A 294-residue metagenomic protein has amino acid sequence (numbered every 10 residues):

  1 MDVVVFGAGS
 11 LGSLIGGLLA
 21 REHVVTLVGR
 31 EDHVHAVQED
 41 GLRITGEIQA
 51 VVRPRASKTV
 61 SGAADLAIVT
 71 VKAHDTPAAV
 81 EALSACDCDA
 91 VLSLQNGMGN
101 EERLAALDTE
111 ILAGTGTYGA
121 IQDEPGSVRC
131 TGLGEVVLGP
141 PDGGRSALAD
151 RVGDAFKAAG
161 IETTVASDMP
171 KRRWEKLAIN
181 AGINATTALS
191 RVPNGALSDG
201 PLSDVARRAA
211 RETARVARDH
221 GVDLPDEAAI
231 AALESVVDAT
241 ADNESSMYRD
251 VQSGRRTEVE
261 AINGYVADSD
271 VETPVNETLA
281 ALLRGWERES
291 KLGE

Functional and structural regions predicted by a protein language model:
M1-R53: NAD(P)+-binding Rossmann beta1-loop-alpha1 motif at the extreme N-terminus of oxidoreductases
V3, V24-V25, V91, I111 (+1 more regions): Hydrophobic anchor at the start of a short beta-strand that flanks the dinucleotide cofactor-binding loop
E31, T45-R129: Rossmann-like NAD(P)(H) cofactor-binding subdomain of soluble oxidoreductases
H33-Q38, N100-E102, S146-A147: Short, charged/polar "capping" segments at the starts of alpha-helices and the immediately preceding loops
C86, R103-L107, G126-K176, A185-E227: Internal alpha-helical scaffold of NAD(P)-dependent oxidoreductase catalytic cores
I111-G114, T163-S167, V275: General beta-strand structural signal in soluble alpha/beta enzymes
R207-E294: NAD(P)-dependent Rossmann-like dehydrogenase/reductase catalytic/cofactor-binding core
